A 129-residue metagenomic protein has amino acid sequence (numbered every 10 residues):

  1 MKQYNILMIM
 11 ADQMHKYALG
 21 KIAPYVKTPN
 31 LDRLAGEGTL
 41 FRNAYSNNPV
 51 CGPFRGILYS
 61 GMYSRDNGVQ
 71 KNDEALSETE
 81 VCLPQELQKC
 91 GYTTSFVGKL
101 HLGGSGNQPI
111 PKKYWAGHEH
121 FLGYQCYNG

Functional and structural regions predicted by a protein language model:
M1-G129: Formylglycine-dependent sulfatase
